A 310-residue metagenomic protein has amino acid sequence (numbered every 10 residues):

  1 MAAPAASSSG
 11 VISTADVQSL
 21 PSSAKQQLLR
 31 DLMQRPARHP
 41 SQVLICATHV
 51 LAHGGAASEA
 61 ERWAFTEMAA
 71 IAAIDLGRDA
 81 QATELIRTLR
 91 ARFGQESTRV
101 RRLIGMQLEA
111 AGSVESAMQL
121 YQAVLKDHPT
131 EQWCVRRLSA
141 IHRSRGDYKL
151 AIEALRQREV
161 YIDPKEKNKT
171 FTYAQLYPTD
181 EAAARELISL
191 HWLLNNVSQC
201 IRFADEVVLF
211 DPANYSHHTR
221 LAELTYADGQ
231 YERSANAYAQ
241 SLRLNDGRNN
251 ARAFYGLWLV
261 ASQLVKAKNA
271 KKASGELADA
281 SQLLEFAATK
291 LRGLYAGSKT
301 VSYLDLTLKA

Functional and structural regions predicted by a protein language model:
A2-R62, Y215-A310: Eukaryotic alpha-helical solenoid repeat scaffolds
M68-A69, I104, L138, L187 (+2 more regions): Structural register within alpha-helical repeat arrays
A72-A73, L108, H142, H191 (+2 more regions): Residue at a conserved register position within TPR or TPR-like alpha-solenoid repeats
D75-L76, A111, R145, L194 (+2 more regions): Structural motif corresponding to the intra-repeat A-B loop/turn of tetratricopeptide repeats
L89, A123-V124, Q157-R158, T172-A174 (+2 more regions): Canonical positions in the second alpha-helix
G94-Q95, P129, I162-P164, Y177-P178 (+2 more regions): Short coil turns that delineate tetratricopeptide repeat
T98-V100, W133-C134, A151, K167-K169 (+3 more regions): TPR alpha-solenoid repeat register
